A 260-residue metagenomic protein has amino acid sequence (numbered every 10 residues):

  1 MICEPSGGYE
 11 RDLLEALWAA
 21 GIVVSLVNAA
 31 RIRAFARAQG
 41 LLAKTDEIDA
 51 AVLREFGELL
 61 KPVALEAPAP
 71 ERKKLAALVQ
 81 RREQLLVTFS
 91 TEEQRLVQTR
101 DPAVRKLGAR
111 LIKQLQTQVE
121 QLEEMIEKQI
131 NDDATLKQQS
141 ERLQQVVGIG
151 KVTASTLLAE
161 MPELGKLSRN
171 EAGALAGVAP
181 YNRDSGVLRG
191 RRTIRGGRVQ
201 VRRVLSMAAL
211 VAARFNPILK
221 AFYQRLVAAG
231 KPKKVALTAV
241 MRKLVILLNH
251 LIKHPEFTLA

Functional and structural regions predicted by a protein language model:
M1-A109, K113-Q116, V235: Phosphate- and other anionic-substrate recognition elements at nucleic-acid/protein interfaces
M1-E4, D49, L53, L85 (+5 more regions): Short, conserved catalytic/metal-binding motifs centered on acidic residues
L85, L115, L143-Q144, L167 (+1 more regions): A short amphipathic alpha-helix within small helical-bundle interaction modules
L96-V152, M161, A213-N216, K220: Helix-hairpin-helix/helix-loop-helix acidic hairpins
K151, L157-A229, K233, L259: Phosphate-backbone recognition surface of nucleic-acid-processing proteins
A228-A260: Basic, amphipathic alpha-helical segments enriched in Lys/Arg and hydrophobic/aromatic residues
